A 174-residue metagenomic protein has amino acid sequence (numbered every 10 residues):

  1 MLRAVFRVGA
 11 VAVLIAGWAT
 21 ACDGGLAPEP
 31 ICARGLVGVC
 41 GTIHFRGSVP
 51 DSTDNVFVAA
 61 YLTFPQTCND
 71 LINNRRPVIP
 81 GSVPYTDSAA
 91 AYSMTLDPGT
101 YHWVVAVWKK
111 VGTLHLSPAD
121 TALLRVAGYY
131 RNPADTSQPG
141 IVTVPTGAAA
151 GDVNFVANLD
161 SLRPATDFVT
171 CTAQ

Functional and structural regions predicted by a protein language model:
M1-A10: Bacterial N-terminal signal peptides that target proteins for export
W18-A21: C-terminal motif of bacterial Sec signal peptides marking the signal peptidase cleavage site
G24, K110-S161: Structured interaction patches on ligand/partner-binding surfaces of diverse proteins
V37-G47, V58: A short, amphipathic beta-strand motif
S52-N55, L71, S88, T121 (+2 more regions): Coil residues (strongly favoring Ser/Thr
V56-G81: Short amphipathic beta-strand segments in non-cytosolic proteins
T86-H102, A106-G112: Short Pro-Gly-centered beta-turn/loop motif in secreted/extracellular proteins
L159-Q174: Short, low-complexity, Pro/Ser/Thr/Gly-rich segments in the mature regions of secreted, periplasmic
